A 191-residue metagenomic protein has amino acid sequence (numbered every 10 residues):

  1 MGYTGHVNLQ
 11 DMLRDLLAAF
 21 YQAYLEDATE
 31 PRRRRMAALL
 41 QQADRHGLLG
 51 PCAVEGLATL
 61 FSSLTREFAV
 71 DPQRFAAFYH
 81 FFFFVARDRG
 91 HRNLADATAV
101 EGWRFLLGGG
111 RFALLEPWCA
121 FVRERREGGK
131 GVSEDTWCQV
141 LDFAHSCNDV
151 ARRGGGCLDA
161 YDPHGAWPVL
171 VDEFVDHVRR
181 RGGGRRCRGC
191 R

Functional and structural regions predicted by a protein language model:
M1-R191: Acidic, Asp/Glu-rich intrinsically disordered regulatory regions of eukaryotic Ca2+-responsive proteins
